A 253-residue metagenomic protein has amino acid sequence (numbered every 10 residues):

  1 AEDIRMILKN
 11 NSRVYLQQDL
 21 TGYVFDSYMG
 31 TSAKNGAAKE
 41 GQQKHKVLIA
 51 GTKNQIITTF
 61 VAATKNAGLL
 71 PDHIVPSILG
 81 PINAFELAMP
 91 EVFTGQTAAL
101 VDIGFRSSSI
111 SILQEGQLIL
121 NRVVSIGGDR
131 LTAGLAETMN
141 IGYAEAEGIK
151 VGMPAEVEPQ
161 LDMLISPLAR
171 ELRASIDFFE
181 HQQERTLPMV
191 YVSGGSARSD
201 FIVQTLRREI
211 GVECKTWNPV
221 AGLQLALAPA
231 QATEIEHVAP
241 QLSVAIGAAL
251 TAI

Functional and structural regions predicted by a protein language model:
A1-A88, P219-L225, Q241-V244: Active-site neighborhood for divalent-cation/phosphate handling
G30-A37, Q42-V47, I119, P154-P159 (+2 more regions): Short hinge/gating elements
G41-G148: Small-residue (GG/TT-enriched) beta-loop-alpha framework at ligand/catalytic clefts
F105, I110, E213-P229: Acidic-glycine-rich active-site phosphate/pyrophosphate-binding loop
S125, E137-N140, E145-V190, S196: Adenine-nucleotide phosphate-binding core of ATP-dependent small-molecule kinases
L164, T186-L223: Glycine-rich phosphate-binding loops at beta-strand->alpha-helix junctions
E236-I253: Acidic, glycine/GT-rich loop-and beta-edge segments that sit at the periphery of enzyme/chaperone cores
